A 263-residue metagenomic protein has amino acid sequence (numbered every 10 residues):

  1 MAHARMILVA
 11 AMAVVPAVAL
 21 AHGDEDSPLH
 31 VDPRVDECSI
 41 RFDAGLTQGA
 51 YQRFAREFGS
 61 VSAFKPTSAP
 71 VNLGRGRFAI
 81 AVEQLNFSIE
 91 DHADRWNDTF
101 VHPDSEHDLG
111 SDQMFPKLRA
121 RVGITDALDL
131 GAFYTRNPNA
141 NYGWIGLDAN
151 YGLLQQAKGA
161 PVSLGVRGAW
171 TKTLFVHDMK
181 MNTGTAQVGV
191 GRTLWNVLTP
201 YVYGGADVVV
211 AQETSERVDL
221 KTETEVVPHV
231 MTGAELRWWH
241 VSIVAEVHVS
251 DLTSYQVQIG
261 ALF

Functional and structural regions predicted by a protein language model:
H22-I40, L220-M231, E235-F263: Predominantly the C-terminal beta-signal and adjacent terminal strand-loop region of outer-membrane beta-barrel
H22-K158: Transmembrane beta-barrel domains of Gram-negative outer membranes and organellar outer membranes
S68-A69, I80, L118-I124, L147-Y151 (+5 more regions): Residues on the lipid-exposed face of transmembrane beta-strands in outer-membrane beta-barrel proteins
G74-G76, S111-L118, A140-I145, K180-G184 (+3 more regions): Residues that define the transmembrane beta-barrel architecture of outer-membrane proteins
Q84-S88, Y134-P138, L153, G168-L174 (+4 more regions): Transmembrane beta-strands of outer-membrane beta-barrel pores
H92-N97, F133, Y142-L147, F175-M181 (+2 more regions): Outer-membrane beta-barrel translocator domains and adjoining extracellular loop/strand segments of Gram-negative
D126-L130, Q156-G159, V197-P200, W238-V244: Repeated loop/turn-to-beta-strand initiation elements of outer-membrane beta-barrel proteins
G159-T214: Detector for outer-membrane/organellar transmembrane beta-barrel domains, recognizing the amphipathic beta-strand
